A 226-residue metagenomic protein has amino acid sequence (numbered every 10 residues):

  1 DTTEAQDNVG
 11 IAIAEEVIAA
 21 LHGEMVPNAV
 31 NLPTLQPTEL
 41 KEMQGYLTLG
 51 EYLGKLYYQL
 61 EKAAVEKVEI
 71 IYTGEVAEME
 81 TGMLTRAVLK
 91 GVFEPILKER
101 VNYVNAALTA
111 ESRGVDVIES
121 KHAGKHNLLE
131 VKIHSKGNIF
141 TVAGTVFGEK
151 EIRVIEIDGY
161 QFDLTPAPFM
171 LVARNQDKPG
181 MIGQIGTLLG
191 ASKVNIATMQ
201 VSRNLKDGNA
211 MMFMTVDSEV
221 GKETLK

Functional and structural regions predicted by a protein language model:
D1-L60: Rossmann-like dinucleotide-binding domain for NAD(H)/NADP(H)
T34-K226: A conserved regulatory-domain signal marking ACT and ACT-like small-molecule sensing domains and adjacent regulatory
